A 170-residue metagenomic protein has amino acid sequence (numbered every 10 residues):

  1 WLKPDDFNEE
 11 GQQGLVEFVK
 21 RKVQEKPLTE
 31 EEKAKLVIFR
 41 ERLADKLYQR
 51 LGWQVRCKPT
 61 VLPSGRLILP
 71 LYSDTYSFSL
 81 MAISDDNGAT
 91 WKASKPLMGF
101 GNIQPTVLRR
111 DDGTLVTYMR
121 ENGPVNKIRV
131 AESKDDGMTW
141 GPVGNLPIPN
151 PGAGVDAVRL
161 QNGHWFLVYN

Functional and structural regions predicted by a protein language model:
W1-N170: Asp-box/BNR beta-propeller blade signature and adjacent active/binding-site loops in extracellular glycan-interacting
